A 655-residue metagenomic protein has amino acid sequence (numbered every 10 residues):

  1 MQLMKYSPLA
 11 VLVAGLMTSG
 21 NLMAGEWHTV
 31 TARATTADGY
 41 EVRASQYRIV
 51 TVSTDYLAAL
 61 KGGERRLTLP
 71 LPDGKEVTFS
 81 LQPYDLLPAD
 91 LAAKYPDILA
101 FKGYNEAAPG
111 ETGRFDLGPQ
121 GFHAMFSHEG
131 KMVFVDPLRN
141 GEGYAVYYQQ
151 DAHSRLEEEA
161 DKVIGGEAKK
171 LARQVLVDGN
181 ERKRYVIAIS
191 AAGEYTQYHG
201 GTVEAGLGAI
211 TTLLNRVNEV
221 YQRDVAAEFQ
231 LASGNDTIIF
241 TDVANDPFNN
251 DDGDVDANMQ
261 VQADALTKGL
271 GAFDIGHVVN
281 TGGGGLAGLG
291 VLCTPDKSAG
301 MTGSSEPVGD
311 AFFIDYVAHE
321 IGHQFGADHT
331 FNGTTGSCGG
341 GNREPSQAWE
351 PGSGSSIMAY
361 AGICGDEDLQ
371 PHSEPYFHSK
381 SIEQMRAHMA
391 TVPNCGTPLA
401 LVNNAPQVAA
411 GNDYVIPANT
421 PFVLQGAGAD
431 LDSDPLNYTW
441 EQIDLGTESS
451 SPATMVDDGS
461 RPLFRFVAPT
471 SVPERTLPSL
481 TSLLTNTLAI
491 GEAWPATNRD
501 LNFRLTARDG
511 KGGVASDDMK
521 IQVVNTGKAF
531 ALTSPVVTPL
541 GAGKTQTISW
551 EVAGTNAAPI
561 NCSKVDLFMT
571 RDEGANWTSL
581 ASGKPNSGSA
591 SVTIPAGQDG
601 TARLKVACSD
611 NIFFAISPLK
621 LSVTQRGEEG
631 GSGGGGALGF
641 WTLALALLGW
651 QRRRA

Functional and structural regions predicted by a protein language model:
A24-P137, V255: N-terminal prosegments of processed precursors
G25-A44, A145-A287, L292: Fold-level signature of zinc-dependent metallopeptidase catalytic domains
Q230, N437-T497, D566-A590: Exoplasmic/lumenal beta-rich domain surfaces
A232-V255, P295-S373, E441, G446-S450: The catalytic-center signature of Zn2+-dependent metalloproteases
T391-Q407, I521-A529: Proline/serine/threonine-rich low-complexity linkers at boundaries of modular beta-sandwich domains
I416, A427-D432, D509, E551-A558 (+1 more regions): Extracellular acidic, Ser/Thr/Pro-rich low-complexity tracts
D430-N437, L445-S450, N498, G512-G513 (+1 more regions): Extracellular acidic loop/turn motifs
G639-R654: A cross-kingdom C-terminal cell-surface attachment/processing module
